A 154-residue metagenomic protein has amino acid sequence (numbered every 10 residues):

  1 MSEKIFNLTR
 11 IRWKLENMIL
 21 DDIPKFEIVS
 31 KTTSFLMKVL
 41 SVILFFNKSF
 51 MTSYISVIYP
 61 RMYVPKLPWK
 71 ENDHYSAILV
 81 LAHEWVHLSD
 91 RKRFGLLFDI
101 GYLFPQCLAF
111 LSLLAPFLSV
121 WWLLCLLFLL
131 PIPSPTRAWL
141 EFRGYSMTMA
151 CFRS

Functional and structural regions predicted by a protein language model:
M1-K66, D99: Auxiliary, metal-adjacent structural segments of Zn-dependent hydrolase domains
R12-I19, D99-S154: Metalloprotease/metallohydrolase-associated module, dominated by Zn2+-dependent proteases
V42-E71, L111-P131: Hydrophobic, aromatic-rich membrane-embedded alpha-helical segments
F50, Y75-S76, W139: Short, surface-exposed coil-to-beta transition loops
I58-L81, R91, L97-I100: Short pre-active-site segment immediately N-terminal to the catalytic Zn-binding motif
E84: Walker B catalytic acidic pair
L88-R93, M147: Generic hydrophobic alpha-helical membrane-span motif
